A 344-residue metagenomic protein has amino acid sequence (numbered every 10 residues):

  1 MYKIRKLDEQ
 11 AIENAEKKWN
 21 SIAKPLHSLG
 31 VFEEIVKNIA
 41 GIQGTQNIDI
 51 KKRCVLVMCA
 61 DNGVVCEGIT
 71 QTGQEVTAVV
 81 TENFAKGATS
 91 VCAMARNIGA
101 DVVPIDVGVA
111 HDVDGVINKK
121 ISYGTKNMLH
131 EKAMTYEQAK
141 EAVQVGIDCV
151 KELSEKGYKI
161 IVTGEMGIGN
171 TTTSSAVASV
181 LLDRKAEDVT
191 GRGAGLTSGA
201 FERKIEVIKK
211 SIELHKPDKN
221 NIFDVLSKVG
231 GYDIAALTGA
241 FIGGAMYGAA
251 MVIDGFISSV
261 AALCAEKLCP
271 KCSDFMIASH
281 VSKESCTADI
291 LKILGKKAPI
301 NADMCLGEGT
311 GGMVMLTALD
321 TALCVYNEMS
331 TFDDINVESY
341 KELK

Functional and structural regions predicted by a protein language model:
M1-K344: N-terminal loops that bind phosphate or other acidic moieties and the adjacent beta-alpha structural core
